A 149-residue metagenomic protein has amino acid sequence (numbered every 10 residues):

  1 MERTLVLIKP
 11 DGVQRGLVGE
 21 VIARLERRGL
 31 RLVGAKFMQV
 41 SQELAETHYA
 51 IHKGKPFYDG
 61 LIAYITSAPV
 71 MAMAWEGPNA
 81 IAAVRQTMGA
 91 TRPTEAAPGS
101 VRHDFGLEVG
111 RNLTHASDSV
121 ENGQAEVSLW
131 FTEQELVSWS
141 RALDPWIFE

Functional and structural regions predicted by a protein language model:
M1-E149: Non-catalytic terminal and connector segments of soluble metabolic enzymes
